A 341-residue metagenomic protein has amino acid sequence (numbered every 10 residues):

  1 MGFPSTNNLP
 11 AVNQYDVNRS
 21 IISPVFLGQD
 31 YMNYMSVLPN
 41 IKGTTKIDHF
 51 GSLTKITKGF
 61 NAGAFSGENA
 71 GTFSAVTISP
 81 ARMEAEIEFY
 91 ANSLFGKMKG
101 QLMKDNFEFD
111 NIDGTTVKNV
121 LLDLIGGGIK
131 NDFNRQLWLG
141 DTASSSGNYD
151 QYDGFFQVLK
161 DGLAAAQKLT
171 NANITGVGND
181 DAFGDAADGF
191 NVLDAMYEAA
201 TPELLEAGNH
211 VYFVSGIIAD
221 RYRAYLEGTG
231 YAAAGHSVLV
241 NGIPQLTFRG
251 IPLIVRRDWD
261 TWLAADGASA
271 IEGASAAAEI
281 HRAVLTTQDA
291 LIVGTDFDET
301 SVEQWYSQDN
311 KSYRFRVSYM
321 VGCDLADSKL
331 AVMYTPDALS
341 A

Functional and structural regions predicted by a protein language model:
G2-F50, I56, D153-F190, D220-A341: Sequence/fold signature of self-assembling virion shell proteins
I22-M103, V158: Assembly/oligomerization interface modules of large self-assembling protein complexes
E88-F95, K99, M103-D105, V214-I218 (+3 more regions): Helix N-cap / beta->alpha transition motif
K97-M98, N134, R221-A224: Short helix/loop capping segments that flank catalytic or ligand/cofactor-binding pockets
K104-E198, L339-A341: Alpha-helical scaffold segments that mediate packing/assembly in large oligomeric complexes
L193-L205, H210-Y212: Amphipathic interfacial helices
E206-L226: Elongated scaffolding segments in large macromolecular assemblies, built predominantly from amphipathic alpha-helices
